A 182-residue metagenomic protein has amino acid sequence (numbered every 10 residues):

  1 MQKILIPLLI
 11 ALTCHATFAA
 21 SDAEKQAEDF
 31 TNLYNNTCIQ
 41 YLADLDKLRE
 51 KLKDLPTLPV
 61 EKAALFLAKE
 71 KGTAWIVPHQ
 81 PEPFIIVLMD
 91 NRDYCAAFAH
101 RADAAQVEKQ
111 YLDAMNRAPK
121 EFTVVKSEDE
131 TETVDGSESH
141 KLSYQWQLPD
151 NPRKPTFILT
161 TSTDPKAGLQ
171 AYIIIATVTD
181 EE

Functional and structural regions predicted by a protein language model:
M1-I4: Positively charged n-region of N-terminal signal peptides that target proteins for export
P7-H15: Bacterial N-terminal signal peptides
T13, T31-N32, M89: Processing junctions and N-termini across compartments
A20-I85: N-terminal leader/targeting segments
A74, E82-M89, R153-T163: Broad, structure-driven detector of short, well-ordered beta-strand segments within folded domains
H79-K141: Long, charged/polar, surface-exposed segments that mediate recognition or autoinhibition
S137-E182: Glycine-rich, aromatic-bearing surface loops/beta-hairpins
